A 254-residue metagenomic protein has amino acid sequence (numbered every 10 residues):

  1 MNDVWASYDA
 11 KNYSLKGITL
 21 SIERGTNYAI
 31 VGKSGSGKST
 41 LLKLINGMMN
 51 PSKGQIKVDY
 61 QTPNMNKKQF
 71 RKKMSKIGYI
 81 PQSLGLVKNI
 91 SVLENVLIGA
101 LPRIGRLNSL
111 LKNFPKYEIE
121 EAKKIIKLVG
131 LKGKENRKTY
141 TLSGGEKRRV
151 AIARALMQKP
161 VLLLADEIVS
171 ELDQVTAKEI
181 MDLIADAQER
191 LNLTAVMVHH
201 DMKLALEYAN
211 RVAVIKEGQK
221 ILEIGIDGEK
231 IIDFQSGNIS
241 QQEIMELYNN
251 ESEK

Functional and structural regions predicted by a protein language model:
V31-K33: The feature captures the beta-strand-to-loop junction immediately N-terminal to the Walker
N46: Helix-to-loop junction immediately C-terminal to a conserved catalytic motif
P63-G78, N108, P115: ABC ATPase NBD coupling module
K138-L142, E146: Conserved ABC ATPase signature
L163-D166: Catalytic Walker B motif of ABC-type/P-loop ATPase nucleotide-binding domains
H199-H200: H-loop/switch region of ABC-family ATPase nucleotide-binding domains
Q219-N250: Conserved beta-strand-loop-alpha-helix hinge in the C-terminal portion of ABC ATPase nucleotide-binding domains
